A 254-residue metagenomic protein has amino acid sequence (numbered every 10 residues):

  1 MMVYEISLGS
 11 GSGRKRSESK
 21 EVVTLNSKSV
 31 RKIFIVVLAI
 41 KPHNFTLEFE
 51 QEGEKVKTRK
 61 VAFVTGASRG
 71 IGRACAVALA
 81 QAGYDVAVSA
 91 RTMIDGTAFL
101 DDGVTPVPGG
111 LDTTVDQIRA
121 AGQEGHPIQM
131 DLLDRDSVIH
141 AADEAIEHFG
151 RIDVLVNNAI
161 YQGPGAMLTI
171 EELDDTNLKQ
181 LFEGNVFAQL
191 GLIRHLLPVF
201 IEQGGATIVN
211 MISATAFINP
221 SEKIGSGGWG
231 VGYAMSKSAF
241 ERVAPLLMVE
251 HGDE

Functional and structural regions predicted by a protein language model:
F49-F149, G163-T169, L173: Short-chain dehydrogenase/reductase
R59-K60, Q123-E124, R151-I152, F200-A214 (+2 more regions): Active-site loop of short-chain dehydrogenase/reductase
T65, M130, I152-Q162, N185 (+1 more regions): Rossmann-fold scaffold of SDR-type NAD(P)-dependent oxidoreductases
C75, Y84, A145, A159 (+3 more regions): Conserved alpha-helical elements of the SDR catalytic core
L79, V86, R151-D153, E241-A244 (+1 more regions): Conserved Rossmann-fold SDR core element
E147, G184-E202, A216, M248-D253: Amphipathic alpha-helical dimer-interface segment in Rossmann-like NAD(P)H-dependent oxidoreductases
D153, E171-L190, G205, V209 (+2 more regions): Catalytic Tyr-X3-Lys loop
Y161-Q162, D175, T207-D253: Catalytic loop of short-chain dehydrogenase/reductase
